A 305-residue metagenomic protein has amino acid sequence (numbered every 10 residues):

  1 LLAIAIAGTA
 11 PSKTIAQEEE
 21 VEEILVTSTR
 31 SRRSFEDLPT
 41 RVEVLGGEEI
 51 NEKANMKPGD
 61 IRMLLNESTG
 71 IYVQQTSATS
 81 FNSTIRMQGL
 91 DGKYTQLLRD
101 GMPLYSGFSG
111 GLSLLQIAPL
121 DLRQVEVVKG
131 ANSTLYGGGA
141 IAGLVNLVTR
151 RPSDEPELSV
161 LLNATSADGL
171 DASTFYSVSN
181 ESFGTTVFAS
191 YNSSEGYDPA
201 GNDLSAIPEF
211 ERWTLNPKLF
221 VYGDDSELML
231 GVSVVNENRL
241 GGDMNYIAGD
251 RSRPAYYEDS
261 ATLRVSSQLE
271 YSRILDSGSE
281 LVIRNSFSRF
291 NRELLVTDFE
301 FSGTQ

Functional and structural regions predicted by a protein language model:
T27-R41, G47-A78, L104-I117, N132-G139: N-terminal plug
L65, V125-E126, V145-L147, P217: Non-catalytic regulatory/gating segments with a bias toward low-complexity or hydrophobic composition
T84-R86, Y94, M102-K129: Short acidic/polar hinge/loop motifs at secondary-structure boundaries that mediate gating or recognition
T95, D154-L158, L170, E181-T185 (+3 more regions): Outer-envelope beta-barrel architecture signal
N132-T134, L144, T149-V178, I207-P208: Short strand-turn segments of transmembrane beta-barrel domains in outer membranes, especially the first one or two
L158-L162, V187-A189, P217, L230-V232 (+2 more regions): Membrane-embedded beta-strand positions of outer-membrane beta-barrel proteins
T174-V178, P217-V221, S267-R273: Residues on the lipid-exposed face of transmembrane beta-strands in outer-membrane beta-barrel proteins
S194-R212, D225-L281, F287-Q305: Flexible loop and strand-edge segments within Gram-negative outer membrane beta-barrel domains
